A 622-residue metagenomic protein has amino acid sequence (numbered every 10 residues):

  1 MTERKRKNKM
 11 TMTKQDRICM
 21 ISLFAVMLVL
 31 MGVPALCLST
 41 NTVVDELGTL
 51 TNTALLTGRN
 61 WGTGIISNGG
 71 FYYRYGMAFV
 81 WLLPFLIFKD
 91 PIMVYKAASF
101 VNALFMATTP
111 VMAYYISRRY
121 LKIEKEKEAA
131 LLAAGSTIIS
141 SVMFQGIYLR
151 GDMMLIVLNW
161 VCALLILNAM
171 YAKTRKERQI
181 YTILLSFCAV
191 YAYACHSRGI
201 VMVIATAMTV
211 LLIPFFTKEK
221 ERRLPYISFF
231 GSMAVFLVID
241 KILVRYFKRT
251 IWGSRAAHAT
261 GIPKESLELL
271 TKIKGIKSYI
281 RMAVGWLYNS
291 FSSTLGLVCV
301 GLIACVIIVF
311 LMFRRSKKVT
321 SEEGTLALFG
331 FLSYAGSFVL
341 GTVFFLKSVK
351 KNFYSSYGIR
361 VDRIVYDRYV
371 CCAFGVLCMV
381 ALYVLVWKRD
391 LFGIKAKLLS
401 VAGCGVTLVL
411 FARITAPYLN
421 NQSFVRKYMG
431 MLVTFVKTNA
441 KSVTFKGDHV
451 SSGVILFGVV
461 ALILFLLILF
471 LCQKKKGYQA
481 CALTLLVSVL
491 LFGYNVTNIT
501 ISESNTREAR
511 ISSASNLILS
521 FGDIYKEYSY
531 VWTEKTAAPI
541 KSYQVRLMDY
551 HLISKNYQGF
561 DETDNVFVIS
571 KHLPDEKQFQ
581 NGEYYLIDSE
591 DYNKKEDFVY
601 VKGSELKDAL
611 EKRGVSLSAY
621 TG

Functional and structural regions predicted by a protein language model:
Q15-E46, S136-I138, G231-F247, S333-T342 (+2 more regions): Transmembrane signal-anchor helices characteristic of membrane glycosylation enzymes that use polyprenol
L36-V44, G58-L83, K96, A103-L104: Membrane-proximal lumenal/periplasmic loop motifs of glycosylation machinery
V43-V44, F144-L155, R198: Short acidic/glycine- and proline-prone juxtamembrane loop motifs at membrane-interface regions of multi-pass membrane
F100-I123, V161, L165: Transmembrane-helix motifs of polytopic, lipid-linked glycan transferases
A113-I139, V157: Transmembrane-helix signature of polytopic, membrane-embedded enzymes that assemble or transfer cell-envelope glycans
A133-A134, I180-H196, A207-M208, G231-V235: Membrane-interface alpha helices of multi-pass inner-membrane proteins
L165-Y171, V201-M233, L302-T320, M379: Perimembrane helix-loop-helix junctions
R223-R314, F331-K347, T407-N421: Membrane-lumen/periplasm interface segments of specific transmembrane helices in polyprenyl phosphate-linked
